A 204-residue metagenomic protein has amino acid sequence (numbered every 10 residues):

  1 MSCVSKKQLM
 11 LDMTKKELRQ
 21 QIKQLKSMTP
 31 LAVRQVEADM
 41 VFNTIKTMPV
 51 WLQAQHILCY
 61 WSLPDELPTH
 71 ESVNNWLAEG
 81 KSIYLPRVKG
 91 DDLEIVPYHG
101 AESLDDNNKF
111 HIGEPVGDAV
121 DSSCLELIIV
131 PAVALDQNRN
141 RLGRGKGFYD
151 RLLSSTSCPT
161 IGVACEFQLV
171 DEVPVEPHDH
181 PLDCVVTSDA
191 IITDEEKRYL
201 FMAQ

Functional and structural regions predicted by a protein language model:
L9-S123: N-terminal active-site beta-alpha-beta segment that forms phosphate/nucleotide-binding and substrate-recognition loops
D91-Q204: Conserved phosphate- and dinucleotide-binding cores of soluble alpha/beta proteins, encompassing both enzyme active
